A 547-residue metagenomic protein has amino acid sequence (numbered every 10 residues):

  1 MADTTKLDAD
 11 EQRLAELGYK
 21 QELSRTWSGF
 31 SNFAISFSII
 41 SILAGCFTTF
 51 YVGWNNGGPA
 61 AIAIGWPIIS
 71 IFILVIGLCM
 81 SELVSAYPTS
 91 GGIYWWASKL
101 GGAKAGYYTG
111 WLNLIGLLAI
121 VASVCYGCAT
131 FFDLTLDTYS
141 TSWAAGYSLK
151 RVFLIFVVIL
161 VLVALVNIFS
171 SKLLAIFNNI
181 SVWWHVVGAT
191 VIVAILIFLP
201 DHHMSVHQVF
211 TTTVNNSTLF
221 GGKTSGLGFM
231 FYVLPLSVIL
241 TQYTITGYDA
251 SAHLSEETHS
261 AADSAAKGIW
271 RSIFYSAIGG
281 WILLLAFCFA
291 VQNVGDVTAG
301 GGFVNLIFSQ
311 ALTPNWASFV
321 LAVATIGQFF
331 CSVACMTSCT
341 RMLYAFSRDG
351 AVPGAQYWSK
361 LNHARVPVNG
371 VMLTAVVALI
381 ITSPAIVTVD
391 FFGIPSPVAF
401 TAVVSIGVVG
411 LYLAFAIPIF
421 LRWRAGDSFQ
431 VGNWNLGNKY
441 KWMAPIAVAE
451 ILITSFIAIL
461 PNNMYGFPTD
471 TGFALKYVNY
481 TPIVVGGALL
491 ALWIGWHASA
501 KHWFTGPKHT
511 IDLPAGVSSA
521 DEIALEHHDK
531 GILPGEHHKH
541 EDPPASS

Functional and structural regions predicted by a protein language model:
M1-G29, I419-M443, P461-S547: Terminal cytosolic tails of multi-pass membrane transporters, especially the segment immediately following the final
E16-T130, Q242, Y248-S251, T258 (+3 more regions): Transmembrane helix-boundary motif of multi-pass solute transporters/channels
S38-I40, L78-S81, Y108-L173, V186-G188 (+3 more regions): Helix-loop-helix module between adjacent transmembrane segments
V52-A63, L136-L149, K172-V182, A299-G301 (+4 more regions): Transmembrane helix-loop boundary segments of multi-pass membrane transporters
I62-A63, Y139-R151, W183-S318, G466: Helix-loop-helix junctions that connect adjacent transmembrane segments in multi-pass membrane transporters
W95-A97, G102, L134-W143, T213-S225 (+2 more regions): TM-loop-TM module centered on a large, flexible mid-protein loop between adjacent transmembrane helices in multi-pass
L112-T130, L240-T258, N315-G354, A364 (+1 more regions): Membrane-helix boundary/coupling elements in multi-pass transport proteins
R151-V214, T246, I269-I273, V404-I417 (+4 more regions): Membrane-interface loop-to-helix entry segments
